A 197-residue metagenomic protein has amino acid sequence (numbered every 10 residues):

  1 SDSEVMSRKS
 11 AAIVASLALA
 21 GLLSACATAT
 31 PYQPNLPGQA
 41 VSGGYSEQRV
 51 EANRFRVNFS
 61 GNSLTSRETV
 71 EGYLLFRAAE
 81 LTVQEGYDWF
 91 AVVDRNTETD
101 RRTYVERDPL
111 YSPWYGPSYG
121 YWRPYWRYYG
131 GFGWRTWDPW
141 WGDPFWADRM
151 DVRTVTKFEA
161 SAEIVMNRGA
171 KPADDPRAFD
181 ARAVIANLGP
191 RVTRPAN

Functional and structural regions predicted by a protein language model:
V5-A15: Bacterial N-terminal signal peptides that target proteins for export
L22-A25: C-terminal motif of bacterial Sec signal peptides marking the signal peptidase cleavage site
A27-T30: Bacterial signal peptide processing site
Q33-N58: Post-signal peptide N-terminal segment of mature Sec-exported envelope proteins
S60-T69, E80: Second-shell loop/turn segments in exported
Q84-R95: Surface-exposed patches in mature extracellular/periplasmic domains of secreted proteins
T97-E159, E163: Low-complexity, compositionally biased segments in intrinsically disordered regions
P144-P190: C-terminal edge-of-domain segments
